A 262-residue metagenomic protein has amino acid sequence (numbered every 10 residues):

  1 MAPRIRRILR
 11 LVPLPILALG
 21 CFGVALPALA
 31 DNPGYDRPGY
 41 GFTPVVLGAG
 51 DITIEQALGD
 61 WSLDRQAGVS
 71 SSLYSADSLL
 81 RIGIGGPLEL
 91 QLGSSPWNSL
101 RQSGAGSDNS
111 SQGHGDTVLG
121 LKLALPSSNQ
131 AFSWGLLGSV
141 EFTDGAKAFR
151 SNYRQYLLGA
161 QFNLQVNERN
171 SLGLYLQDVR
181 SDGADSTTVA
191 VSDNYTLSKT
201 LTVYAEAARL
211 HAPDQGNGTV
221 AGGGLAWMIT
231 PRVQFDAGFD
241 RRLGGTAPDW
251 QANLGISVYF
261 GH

Functional and structural regions predicted by a protein language model:
M1-Y35: Cleavable N-terminal export/targeting peptides
L29-H262: Transmembrane beta-barrel domains of Gram-negative outer membranes and organellar outer membranes
